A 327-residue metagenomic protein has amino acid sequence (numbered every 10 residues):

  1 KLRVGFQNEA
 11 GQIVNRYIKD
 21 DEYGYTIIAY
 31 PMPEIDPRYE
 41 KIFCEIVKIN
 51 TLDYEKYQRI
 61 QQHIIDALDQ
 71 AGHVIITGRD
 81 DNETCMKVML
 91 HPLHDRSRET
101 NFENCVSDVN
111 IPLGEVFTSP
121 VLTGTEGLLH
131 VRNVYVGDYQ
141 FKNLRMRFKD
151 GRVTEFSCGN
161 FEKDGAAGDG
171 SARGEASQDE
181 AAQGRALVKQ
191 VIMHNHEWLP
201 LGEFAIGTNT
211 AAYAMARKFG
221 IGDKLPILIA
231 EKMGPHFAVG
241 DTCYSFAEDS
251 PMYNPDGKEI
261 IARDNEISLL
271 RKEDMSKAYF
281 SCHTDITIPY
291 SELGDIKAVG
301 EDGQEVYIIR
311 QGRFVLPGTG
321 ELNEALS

Functional and structural regions predicted by a protein language model:
K1-G124, I286, K297, Q304-E305 (+1 more regions): Active-site bordering "gate/hinge" segments that shape substrate access to catalytic or cofactor-binding pockets
M32, D81, L93, V134-V136 (+6 more regions): Short, glycine-/Ser/Thr-/acidic-enriched flexible segments
Y57-Q58, I64, G72-I76, A214-S327: Charged, compositionally biased interaction regions
I60-Q62, L113-V116, L129-V134, Y139-K142 (+2 more regions): Glycine-rich, charged/polar anion/phosphate-binding loops that engage phosphate groups from diverse ligands
D69, G137-Q140, E197, A230 (+1 more regions): Short solvent-exposed loop/turn micro-motifs enriched in small/polar/acidic residues
H73-I76, E83-L93, T123-K163, G168: Metallocofactor- and cofactor-centric catalytic cores in central/energy metabolism, strongly enriched
G124-E126, F141-N143, D150-V153, L199-E203 (+4 more regions): Active-site lining segments that contact anionic ligands and/or coordinate catalytic metals
T154-G170, G174-E248, M275, F280-S281: Dual-mode signal for accessory low-complexity, basic/Gly-rich regions
